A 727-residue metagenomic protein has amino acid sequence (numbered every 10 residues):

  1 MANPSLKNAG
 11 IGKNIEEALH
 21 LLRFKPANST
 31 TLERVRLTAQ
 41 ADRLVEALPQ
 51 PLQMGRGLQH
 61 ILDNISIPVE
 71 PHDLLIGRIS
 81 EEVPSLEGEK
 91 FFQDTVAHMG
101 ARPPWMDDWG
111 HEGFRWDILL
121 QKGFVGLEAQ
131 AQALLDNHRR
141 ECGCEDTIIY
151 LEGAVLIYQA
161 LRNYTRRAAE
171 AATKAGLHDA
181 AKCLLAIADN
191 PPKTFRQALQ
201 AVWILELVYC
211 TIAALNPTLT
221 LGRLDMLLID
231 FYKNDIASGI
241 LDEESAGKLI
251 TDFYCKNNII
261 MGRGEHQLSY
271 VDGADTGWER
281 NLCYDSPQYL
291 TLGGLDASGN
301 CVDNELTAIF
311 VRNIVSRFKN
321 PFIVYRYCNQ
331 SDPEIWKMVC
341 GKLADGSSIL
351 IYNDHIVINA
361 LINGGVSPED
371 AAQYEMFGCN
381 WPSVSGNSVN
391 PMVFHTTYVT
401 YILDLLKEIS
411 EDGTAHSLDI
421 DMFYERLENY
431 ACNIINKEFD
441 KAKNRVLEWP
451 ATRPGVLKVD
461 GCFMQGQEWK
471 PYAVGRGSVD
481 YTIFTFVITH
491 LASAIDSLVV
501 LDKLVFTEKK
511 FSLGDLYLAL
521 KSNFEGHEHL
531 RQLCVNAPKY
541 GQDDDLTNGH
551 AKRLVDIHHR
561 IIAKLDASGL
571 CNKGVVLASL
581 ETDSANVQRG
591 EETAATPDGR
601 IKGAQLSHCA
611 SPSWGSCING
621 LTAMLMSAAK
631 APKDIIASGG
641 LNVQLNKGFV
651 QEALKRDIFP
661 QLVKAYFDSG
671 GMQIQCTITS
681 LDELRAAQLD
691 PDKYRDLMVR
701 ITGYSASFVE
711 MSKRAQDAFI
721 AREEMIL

Functional and structural regions predicted by a protein language model:
M1-A154, G176-L727: Conserved catalytic cores of very large enzyme subunits
E152-N163: Extended non-globular scaffold/tether segments
L161, T165-T173, L177: Secondary-structure-rich domain cores
